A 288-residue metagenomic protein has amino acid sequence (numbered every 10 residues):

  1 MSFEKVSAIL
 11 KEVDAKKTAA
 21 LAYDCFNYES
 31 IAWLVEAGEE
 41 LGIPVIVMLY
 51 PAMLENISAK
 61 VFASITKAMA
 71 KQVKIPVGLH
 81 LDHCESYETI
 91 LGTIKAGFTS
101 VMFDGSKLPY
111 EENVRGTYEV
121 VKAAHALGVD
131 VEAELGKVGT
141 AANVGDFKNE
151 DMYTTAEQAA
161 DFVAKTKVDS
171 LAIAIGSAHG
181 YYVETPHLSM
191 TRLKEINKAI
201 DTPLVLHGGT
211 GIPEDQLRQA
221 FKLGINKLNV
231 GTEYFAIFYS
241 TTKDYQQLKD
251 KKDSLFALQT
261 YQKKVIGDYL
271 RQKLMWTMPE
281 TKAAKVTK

Functional and structural regions predicted by a protein language model:
M1-F3, T287-K288: Basic/polar N-terminal segments that are highly enriched at the extreme N-terminus, encompassing both cleavable
E4-K16, F26-M53, K60-P76, C84-I200 (+7 more regions): Alpha/beta enzyme core
A22, L108, Y261: Short, surface-exposed alpha-helical recognition segments that flank or form part of ligand/macromolecule-binding
L206-G208: Thr-Gly-centered strand-to-loop micro-motif
Y245-K288: Extended, intrinsically disordered, low-complexity segments
